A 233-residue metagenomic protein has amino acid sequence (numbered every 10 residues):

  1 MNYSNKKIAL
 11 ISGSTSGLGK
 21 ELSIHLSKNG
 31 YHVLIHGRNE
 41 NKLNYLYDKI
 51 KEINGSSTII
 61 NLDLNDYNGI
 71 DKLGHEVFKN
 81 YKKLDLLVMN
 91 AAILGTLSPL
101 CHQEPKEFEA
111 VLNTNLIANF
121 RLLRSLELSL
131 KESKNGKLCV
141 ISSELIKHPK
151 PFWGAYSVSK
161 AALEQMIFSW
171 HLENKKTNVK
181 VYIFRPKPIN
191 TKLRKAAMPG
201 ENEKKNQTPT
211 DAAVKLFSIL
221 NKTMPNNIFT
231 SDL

Functional and structural regions predicted by a protein language model:
T15-S16: Conserved glycine-rich cofactor-binding loop
N29-Y45: Conserved glycine-rich Rossmann-like NAD(P)H-binding loop of the short-chain dehydrogenase/reductase
E40-N41, N61-K72, P105: The beta1-alpha1 cofactor-binding region of Rossmann-like NAD(H)/NADP(H)-dependent oxidoreductases
N90-T96: Conserved NAD(P)H cofactor-binding loop of Rossmann-fold oxidoreductase domains
I93, K131, K137-A162, I167-K176: Catalytic loop of short-chain dehydrogenase/reductase
S98-L100, E104-L112: Substrate-binding pocket helix/loop in short-chain dehydrogenase/reductase
K176-V179, I183-F184, T191, P199-L233: C-terminal helical subdomain
